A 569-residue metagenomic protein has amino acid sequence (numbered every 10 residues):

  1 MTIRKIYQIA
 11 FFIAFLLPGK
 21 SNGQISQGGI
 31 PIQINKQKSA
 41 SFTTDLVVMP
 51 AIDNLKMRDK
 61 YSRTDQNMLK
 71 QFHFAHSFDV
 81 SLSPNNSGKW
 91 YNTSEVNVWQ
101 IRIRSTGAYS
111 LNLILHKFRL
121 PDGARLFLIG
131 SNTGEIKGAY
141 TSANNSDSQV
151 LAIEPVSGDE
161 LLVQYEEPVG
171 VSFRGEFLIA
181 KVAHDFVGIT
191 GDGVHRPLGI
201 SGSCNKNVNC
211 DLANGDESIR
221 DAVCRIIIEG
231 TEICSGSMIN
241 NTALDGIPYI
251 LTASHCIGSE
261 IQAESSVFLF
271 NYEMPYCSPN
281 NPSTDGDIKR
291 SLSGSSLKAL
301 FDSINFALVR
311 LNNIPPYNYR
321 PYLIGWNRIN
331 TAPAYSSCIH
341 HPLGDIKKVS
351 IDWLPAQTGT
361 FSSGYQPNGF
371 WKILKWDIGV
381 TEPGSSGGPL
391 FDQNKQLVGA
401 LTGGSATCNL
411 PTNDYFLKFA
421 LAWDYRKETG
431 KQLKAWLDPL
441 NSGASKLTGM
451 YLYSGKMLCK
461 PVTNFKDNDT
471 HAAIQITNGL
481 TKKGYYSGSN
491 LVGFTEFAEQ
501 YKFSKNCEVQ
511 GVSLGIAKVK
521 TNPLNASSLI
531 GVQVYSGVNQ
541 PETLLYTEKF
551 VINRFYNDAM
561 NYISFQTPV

Functional and structural regions predicted by a protein language model:
M1-G28, C459: Bacterial Sec-dependent N-terminal signal peptides
Q24-W99, D147-E154, D159-N240, S454-N464 (+3 more regions): Protease-domain processing segments flanking chymotrypsin-fold serine proteases, especially trypsin-like
L120-G134, A526-G537: Short, surface-exposed beta-strand/strand-loop-strand elements in extracellular ectodomains
V156-L374: Serine endopeptidase catalytic core focused on the charge-relay Asp
S237-I247, G379-T402: Catalytic nucleophile loop of clan PA
I250, S278-S291, K298-L300, L308 (+1 more regions): C-terminal subregion of chymotrypsin/trypsin-like serine protease catalytic domains
I378-E382, G387, K518-V569: Aromatic- and Gly/Pro-enriched, solvent-exposed loop/edge beta-strand patches characteristic of beta-rich domains
G455-N539: Beta-sheet-rich sandwich/jelly-roll-like modules and their strand-loop junctions
